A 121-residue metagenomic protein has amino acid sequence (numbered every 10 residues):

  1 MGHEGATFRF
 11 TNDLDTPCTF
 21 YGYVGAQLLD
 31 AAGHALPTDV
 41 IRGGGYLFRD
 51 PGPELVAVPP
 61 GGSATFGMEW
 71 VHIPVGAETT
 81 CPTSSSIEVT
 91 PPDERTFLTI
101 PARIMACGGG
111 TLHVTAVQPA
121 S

Functional and structural regions predicted by a protein language model:
M1, P59-G62, G109: Solvent-exposed, conformationally flexible loop/turn segments
M1-T7, T80-S84: Short, solvent-exposed loop/turn segments enriched in Ser/Thr/Gly
F8-D15: Asparagine-centered strand-capping/turn motif at beta-strand->loop junctions
T16-F20: A short beta-turn/strand-edge loop motif at beta-sheet boundaries
Y21-P59: The feature marks short-to-medium sequence segments in extracytoplasmic or secretory-pathway proteins
V56-E69: Short Pro-Gly-centered flexible turn/kink motifs
P74-T96: Short, surface-exposed ligand- or partner-binding patches at beta-edge/loop junctions that are enriched in aromatics
E78, T96-S121: Acidic, serine/threonine- and proline-rich intrinsically disordered appendage/tail regions
